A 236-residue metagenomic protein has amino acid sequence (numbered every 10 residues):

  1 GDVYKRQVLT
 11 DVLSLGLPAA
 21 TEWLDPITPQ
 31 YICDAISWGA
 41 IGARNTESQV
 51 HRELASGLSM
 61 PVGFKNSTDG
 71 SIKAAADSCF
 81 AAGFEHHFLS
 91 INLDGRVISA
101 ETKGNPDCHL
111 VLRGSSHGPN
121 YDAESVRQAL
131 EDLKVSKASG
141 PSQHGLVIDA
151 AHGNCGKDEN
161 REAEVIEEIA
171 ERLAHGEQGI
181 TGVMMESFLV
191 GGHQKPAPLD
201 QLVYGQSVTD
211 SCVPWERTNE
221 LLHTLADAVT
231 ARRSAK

Functional and structural regions predicted by a protein language model:
V3-Y4: Short, small-residue-biased leader/transition segments that mark boundaries at the very start of proteins
V8-L17, G57-L58, N105, D132-Q143 (+3 more regions): A structural motif corresponding to the C-terminal end of an alpha-helix and its immediate exit/capping segment
V12-Y31, L93-D94: Glycine-rich, aromatic-flanked loop segments that form ligand/cofactor-binding clefts across common enzyme folds
A19-T21, V62-F64, C108-L112, L146-I148 (+1 more regions): Hydrophobic faces of well-ordered beta-strands that scaffold small-molecule active sites in alpha/beta enzyme cores
E22-P26, S67-D69, R113-H117, A151-C155 (+1 more regions): Active-site beta-loop-alpha junctions enriched in small/polar residues
W38-L93: Loop-centered beta-sheet repeat module
A74, S78-E167: Conserved mixed alpha/beta catalytic, RNA-binding, or beta-rich assembly cores of soluble enzyme, regulatory
P141, V147-E220, L225-A231: Catalytic-face loop-and-helix region of soluble metabolic enzyme cores
